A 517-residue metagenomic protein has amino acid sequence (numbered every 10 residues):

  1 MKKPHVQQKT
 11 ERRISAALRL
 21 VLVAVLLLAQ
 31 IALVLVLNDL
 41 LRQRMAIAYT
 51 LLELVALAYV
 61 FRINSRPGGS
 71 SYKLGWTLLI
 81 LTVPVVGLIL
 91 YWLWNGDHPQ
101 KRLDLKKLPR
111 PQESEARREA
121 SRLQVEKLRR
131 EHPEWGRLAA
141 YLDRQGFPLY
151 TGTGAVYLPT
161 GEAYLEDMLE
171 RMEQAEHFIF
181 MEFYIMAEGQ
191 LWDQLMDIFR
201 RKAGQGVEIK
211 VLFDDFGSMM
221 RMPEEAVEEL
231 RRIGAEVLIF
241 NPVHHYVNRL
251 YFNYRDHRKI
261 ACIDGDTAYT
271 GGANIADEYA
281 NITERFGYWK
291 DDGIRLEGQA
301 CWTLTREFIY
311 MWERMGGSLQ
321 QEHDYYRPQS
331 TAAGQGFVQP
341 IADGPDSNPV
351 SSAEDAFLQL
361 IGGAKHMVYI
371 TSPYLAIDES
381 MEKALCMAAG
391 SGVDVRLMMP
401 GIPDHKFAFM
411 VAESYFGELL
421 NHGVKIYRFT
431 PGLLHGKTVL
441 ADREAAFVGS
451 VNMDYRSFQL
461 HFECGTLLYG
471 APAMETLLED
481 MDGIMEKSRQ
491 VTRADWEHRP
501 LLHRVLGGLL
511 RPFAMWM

Functional and structural regions predicted by a protein language model:
M1-D355, Q359, G363, P403 (+5 more regions): N-terminal localization/anchoring segments of enzymes in phospholipid and broader phosphate metabolism
Y184, R249, P373-Y374, A408: Glycine- and other small-residue-rich loops at beta-strand/loop junctions that grip anionic moieties
I185-Q190, I370-D378: Short, glycine-rich nucleotide/cofactor-binding loops
E354, E382, A412-F416: A general structural signal for well-ordered alpha-helical packing
Q359, A364, Y374-V395, P400 (+1 more regions): Helical hairpin unit composed of two closely spaced alpha helices linked by a short loop
V393-L397, G401-M453: C-terminal structural cap/anchor segments
